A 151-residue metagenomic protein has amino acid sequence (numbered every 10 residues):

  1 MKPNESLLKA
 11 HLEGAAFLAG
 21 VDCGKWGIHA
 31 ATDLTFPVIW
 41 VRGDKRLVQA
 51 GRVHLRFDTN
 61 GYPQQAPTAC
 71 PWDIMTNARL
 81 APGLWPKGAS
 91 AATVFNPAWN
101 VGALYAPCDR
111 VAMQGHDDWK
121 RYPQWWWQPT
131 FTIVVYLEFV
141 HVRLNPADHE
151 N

Functional and structural regions predicted by a protein language model:
M1-F57: Strand-helix-loop interaction patch of compact alpha/beta domains
P3, P67-N151: Domain-scale recognition of soluble eukaryotic interaction modules
V21, T32, Y62, P97-W99: A generic structural signal for short, non-catalytic loop/turn and secondary-structure boundary residues
V41-R79: Aromatic- and glycine-enriched beta-alpha-beta binding-site module
